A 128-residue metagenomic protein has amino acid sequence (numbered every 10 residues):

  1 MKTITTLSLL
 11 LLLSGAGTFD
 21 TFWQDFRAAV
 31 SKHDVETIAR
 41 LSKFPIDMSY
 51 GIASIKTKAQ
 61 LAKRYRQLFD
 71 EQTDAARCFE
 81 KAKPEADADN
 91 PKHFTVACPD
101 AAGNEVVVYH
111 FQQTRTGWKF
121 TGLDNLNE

Functional and structural regions predicted by a protein language model:
M1, T57-A59, V108-F111: Short amphipathic beta-strand/extended segments with alternating polar/hydrophobic composition
T3-T5, L10-K32, R40: Short, low-complexity N-terminal intrinsically disordered segments enriched in polar/charged residues
K32-D34, Q113-T114: A short, structured loop/turn motif at beta-sheet edges
S42-I52: Short, solvent-exposed secondary-structure junction/capping segments
I52-L68: A solvent-exposed, acidic/Ser-Thr-rich amphipathic alpha-helical stretch
K63-E128: Exposed beta-sheet edge and beta->alpha loop/turn motif
